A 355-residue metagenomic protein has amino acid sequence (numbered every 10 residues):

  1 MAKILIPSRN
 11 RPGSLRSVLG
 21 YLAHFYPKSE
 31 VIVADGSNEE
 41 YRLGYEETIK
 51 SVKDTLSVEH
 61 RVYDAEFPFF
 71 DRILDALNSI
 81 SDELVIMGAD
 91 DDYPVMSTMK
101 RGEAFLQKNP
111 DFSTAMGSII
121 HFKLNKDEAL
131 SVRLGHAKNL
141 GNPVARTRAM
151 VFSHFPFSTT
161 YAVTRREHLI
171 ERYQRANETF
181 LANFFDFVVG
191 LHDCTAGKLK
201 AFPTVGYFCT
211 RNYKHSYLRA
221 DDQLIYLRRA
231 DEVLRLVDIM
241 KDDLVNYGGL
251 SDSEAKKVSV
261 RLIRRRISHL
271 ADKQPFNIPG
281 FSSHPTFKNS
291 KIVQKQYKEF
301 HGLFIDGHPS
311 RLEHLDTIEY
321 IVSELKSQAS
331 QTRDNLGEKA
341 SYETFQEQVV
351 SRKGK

Functional and structural regions predicted by a protein language model:
G20-S29: Short, acidic, metal-binding catalytic loop of nucleotide-sugar glycosyltransferases
A34-T48: A conserved acidic beta->alpha catalytic loop
Y63-I80: Glycine-rich, basic loop-to-helix element that forms the pyrophosphate-binding segment of sugar-nucleotide handling
D82-D91: Short beta-strand-to-loop acidic/aromatic patch adjacent to the donor-nucleotide binding site
M99-S131: Conserved donor NDP-sugar-binding/catalytic core segment of glycosyltransferases
I120, K126-E128, T160, A196 (+1 more regions): Active-site donor/metal-binding and catalytic loop motifs of nucleotide-sugar-dependent glycosylation enzymes
L134-H154: Short, flexible, basic/aromatic active-site loop/helix in glycosyltransferases
H168-R172, F180-P203: A short, conserved alpha-helix in the catalytic core of glycosyltransferases
